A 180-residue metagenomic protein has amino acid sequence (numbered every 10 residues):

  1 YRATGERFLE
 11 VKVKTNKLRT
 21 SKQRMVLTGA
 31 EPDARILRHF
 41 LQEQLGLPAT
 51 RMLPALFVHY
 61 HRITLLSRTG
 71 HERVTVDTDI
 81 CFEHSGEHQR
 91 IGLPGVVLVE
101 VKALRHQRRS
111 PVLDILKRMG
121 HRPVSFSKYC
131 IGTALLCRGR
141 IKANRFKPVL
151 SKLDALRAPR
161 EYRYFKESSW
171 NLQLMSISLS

Functional and structural regions predicted by a protein language model:
Y1-S180: Phosphate-end processing signature that detects enzymes handling 5′-triphosphorylated RNA and polyphosphate
